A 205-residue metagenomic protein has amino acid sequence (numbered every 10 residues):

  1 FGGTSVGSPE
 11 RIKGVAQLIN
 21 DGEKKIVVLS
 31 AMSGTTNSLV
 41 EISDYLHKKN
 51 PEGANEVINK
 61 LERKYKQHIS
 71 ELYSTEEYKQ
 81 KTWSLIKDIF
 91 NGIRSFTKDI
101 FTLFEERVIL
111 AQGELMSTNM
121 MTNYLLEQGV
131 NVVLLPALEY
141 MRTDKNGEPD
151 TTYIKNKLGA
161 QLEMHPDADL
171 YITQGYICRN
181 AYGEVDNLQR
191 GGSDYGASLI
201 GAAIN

Functional and structural regions predicted by a protein language model:
F1-N205: Nucleotide/pyrophosphate-binding catalytic subdomain
